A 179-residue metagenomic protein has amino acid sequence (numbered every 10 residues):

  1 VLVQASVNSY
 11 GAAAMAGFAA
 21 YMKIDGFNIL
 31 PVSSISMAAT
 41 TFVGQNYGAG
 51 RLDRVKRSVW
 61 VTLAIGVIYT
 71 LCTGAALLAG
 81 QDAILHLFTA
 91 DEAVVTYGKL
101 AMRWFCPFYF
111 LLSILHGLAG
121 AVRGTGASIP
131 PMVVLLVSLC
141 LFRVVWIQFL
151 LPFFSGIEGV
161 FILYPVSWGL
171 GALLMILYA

Functional and structural regions predicted by a protein language model:
V1-K23, F27, Q45, A83-E92 (+1 more regions): Helix-terminus/linker motif at the lipid-water interface of multi-pass membrane proteins
L2, A38, G117-L118, V145 (+1 more regions): Transmembrane alpha-helix boundary/hinge residues in polytopic small-molecule transporters
Q4, S33, L77, G120 (+2 more regions): Structural signal for membrane-spanning alpha-helices in multi-pass inner-membrane proteins, emphasizing helix cores
A13-A14, S128-P130, G156-I157: Membrane-helix interface segments
G17-Q81, L112-L135: Small-residue-rich hydrophobic transmembrane alpha-helices
K23-G26, R103, L135-V145: Small-residue-enriched core segments of transmembrane alpha-helices in multipass membrane transport and channel
V43-F108, L150-A179: Short alpha-helical transmembrane segments in multi-pass integral membrane proteins
H116, L141-L151: Transmembrane alpha-helical segments of integral membrane proteins
